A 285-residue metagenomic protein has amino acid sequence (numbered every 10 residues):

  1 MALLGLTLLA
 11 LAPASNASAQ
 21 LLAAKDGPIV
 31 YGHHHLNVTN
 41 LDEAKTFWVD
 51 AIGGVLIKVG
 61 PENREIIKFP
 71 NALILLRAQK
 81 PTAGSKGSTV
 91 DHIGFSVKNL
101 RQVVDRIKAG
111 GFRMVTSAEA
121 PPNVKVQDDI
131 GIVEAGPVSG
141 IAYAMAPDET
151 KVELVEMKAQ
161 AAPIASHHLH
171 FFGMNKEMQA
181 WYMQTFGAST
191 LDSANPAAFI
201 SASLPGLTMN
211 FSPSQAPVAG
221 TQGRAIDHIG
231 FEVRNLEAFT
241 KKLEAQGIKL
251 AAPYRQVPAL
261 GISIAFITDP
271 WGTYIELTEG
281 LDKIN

Functional and structural regions predicted by a protein language model:
A2-P13: Bacterial N-terminal signal peptides
S18-D26, K108-F171, D192-P196, I200-S203 (+4 more regions): Vicinal oxygen chelate
L21-L22, R64-F69, L76, K80-A83 (+1 more regions): Short, glycine- and small/hydrophobic-rich beta-strand elements in well-ordered beta-sheets
K25-P61, E65-I67: Mature N-terminal segment immediately following signal peptide/propeptide cleavage in secreted/periplasmic
I29-N40, E65-I66, A83-G110, G140-M145 (+5 more regions): Vicinal oxygen chelate
Y31-V38, G54, I74-L76, V90 (+6 more regions): Short, structured motif recognition centered on aromatic/hydrophobic residues
A44-V49, I107, E149, M178-M183 (+2 more regions): Conserved active-site tyrosine of GNAT-family acetyltransferases
D50-L56, F112-R113, Q184-L191, Q246-K249: Conserved acetyl-CoA-binding loop of GNAT-fold acetyltransferases
